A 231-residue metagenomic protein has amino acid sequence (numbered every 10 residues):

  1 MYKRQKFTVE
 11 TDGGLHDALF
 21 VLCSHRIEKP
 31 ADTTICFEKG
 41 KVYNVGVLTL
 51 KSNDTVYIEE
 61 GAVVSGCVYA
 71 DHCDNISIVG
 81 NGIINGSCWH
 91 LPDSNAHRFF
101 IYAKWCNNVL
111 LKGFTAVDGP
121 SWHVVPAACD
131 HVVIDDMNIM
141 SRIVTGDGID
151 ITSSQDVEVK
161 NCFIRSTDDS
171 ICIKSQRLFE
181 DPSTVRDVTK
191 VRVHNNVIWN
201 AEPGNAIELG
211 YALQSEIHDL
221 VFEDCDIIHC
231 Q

Functional and structural regions predicted by a protein language model:
M1-A31: Beta-strand-enriched, solvent-exposed domains that form extended recognition/catalytic surfaces
K3, V42-T55, V64-V79, S87-V109 (+2 more regions): Extracellular beta-strand-rich solenoid/capping regions of secreted or surface-exposed proteins that bind or remodel
F20-T55: Acidic Gly/Asp/Thr-rich repetitive segments characteristic of extracellular carbohydrate-active and adhesion proteins
K39-Y43, G61-V64, A116, S154: Short beta->alpha connector loops
K41-G46, G146-G148, L178-S183, E208-Y211: Short, recurring structural edge motifs at helix starts
T55, E60, D74-N85, N107-V117 (+4 more regions): Right-handed parallel beta-helix
C67, F100, H123, G146-G148 (+2 more regions): Structural detector of coil-to-beta-strand junctions
V124, L213-Q214: Solvent-exposed loop/turn segments connecting transmembrane beta-strands in outer-membrane beta-barrel proteins
